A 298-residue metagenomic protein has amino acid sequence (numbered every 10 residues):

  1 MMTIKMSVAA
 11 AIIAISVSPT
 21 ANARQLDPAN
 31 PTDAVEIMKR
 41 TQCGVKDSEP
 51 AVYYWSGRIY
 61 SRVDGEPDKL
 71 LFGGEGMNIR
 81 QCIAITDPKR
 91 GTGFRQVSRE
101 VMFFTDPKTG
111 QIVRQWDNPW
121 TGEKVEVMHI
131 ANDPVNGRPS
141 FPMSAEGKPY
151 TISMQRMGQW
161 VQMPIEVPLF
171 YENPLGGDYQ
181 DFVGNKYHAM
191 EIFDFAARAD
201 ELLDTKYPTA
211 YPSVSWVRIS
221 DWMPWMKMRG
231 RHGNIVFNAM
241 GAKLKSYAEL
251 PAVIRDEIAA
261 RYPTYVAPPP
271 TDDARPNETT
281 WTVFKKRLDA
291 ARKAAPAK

Functional and structural regions predicted by a protein language model:
K5-S16: Bacterial N-terminal signal peptides
S16-S18, N30: A general, composition-driven signal for non-globular sequence regions
P19-A23: Sec/Tat signal peptide C-region and signal peptidase I cleavage site
R24-F104, N234-A252, D256-A259, P263-K298: N-terminal segment immediately downstream of the Sec signal-peptide cleavage site in secreted/extracellular proteins
S48-P50, Q111, Q155, Y211 (+1 more regions): Alpha-helical structural elements
G65-E201: Predominantly extracellular/secreted and cell-surface proteins with exposed, flexible low-complexity segments
W160-K298: A eukaryote-biased signal for long
